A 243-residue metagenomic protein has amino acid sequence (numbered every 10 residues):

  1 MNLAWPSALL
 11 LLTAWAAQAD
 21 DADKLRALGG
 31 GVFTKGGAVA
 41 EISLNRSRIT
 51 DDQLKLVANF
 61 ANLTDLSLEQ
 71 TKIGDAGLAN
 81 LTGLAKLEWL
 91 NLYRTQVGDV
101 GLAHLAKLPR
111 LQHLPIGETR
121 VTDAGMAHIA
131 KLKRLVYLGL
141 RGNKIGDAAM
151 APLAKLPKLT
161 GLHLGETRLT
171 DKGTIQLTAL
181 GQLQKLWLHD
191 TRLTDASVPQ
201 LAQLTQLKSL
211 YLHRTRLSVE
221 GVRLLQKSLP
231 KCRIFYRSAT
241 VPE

Functional and structural regions predicted by a protein language model:
M1, A19-D20: Absolute protein N-terminus
M1-S7: Bacterial N-terminal signal peptides that target proteins for export
S7-L9, L204: N-terminal hydrophobic alpha-helix used for membrane targeting or insertion
L9-Q18: Hydrophobic h-region of N-terminal signal peptides that target proteins for export in Gram-negative bacteria
L10, D23, A27, K227: Charged/polar, solvent-exposed surface patches and flexible loops
D20-G36: Short N-terminal segments immediately surrounding and downstream of signal-peptide cleavage
G37-R223, S228-E243: Concave beta-strand-loop units of leucine-rich repeat
